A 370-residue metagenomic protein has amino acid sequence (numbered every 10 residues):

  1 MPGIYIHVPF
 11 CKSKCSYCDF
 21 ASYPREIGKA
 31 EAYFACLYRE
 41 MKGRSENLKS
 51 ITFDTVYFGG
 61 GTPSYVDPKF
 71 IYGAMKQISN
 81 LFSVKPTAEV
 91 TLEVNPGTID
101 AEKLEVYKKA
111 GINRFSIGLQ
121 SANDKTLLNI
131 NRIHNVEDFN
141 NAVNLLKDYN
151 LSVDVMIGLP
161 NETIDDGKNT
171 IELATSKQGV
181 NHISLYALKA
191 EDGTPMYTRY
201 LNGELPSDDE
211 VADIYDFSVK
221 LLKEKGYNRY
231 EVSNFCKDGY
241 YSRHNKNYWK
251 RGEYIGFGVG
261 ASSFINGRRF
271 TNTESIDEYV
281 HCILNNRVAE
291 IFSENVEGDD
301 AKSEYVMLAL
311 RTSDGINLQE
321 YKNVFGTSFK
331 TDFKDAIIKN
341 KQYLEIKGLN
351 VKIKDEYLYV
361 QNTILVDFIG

Functional and structural regions predicted by a protein language model:
M1, S22-E46, F53-T327: C-terminal scaffold of the Radical SAM
M1-V8: Immediate flanking context of iron-sulfur cluster ligation sites
P9-S22: Local cysteine-cluster metal-coordination motifs and their immediate loop/turn environment, predominantly Fe-S cluster
G326-K339: Short amphipathic alpha-helical interaction segments
K341-L349: A short, conserved structural fragment
L349-Q361: Accessory beta->alpha helical hairpin/"wing" motif in late/C-terminal subdomains of nucleic-acid enzymes
L358-G370: Short, amphipathic alpha-helical interaction segments positioned at domain boundaries
